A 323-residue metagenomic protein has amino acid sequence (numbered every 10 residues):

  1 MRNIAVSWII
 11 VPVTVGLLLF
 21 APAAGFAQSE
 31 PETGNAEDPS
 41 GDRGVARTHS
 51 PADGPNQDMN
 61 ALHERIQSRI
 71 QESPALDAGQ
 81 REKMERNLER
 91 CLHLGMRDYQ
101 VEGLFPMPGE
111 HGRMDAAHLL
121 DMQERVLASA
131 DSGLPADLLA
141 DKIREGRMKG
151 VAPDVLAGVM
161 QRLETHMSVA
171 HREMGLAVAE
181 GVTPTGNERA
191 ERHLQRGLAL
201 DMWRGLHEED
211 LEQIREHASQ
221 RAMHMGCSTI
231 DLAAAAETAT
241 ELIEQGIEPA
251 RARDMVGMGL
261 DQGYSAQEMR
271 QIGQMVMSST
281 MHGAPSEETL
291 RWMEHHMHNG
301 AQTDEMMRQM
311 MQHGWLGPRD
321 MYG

Functional and structural regions predicted by a protein language model:
M1-S7: Positively charged n-region of N-terminal signal peptides that target proteins for export
V6, P22-G25: Intrinsic disorder/low-complexity segments in short proteins, especially the signal peptide and propeptide regions
W8-I10, D141: Homeobox/homeodomain signature
I10-A21: Bacterial N-terminal signal peptides
A27-G323: General marker for long, soluble alpha-helical cores
